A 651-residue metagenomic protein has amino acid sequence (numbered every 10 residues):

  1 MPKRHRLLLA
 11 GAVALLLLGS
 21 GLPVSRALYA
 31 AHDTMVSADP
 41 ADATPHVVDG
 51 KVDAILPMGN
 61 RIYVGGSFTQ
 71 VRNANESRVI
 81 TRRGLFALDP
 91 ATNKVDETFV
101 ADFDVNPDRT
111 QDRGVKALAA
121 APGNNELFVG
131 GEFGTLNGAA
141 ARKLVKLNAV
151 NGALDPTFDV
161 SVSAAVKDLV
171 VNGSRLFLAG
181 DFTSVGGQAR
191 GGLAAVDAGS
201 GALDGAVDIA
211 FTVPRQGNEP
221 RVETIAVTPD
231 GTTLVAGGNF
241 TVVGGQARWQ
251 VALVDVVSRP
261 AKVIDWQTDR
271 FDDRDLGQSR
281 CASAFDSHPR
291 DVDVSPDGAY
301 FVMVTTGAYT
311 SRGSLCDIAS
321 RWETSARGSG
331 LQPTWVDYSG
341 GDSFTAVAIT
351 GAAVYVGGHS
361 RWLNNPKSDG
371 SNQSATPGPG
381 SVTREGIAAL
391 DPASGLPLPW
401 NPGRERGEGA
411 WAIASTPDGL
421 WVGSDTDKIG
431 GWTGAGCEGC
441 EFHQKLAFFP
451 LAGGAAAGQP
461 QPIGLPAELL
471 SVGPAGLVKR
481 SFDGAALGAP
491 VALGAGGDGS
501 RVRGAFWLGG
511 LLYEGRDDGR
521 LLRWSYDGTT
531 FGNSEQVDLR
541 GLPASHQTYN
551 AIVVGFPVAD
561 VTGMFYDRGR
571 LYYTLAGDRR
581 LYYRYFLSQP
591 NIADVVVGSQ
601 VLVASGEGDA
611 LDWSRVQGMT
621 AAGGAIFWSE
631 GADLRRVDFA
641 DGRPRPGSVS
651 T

Functional and structural regions predicted by a protein language model:
P2-A27: Secretory targeting and sorting signals
S20-P466, G473-L493, G497, G519-D538 (+8 more regions): Extracytoplasmic surface signature
V302, P466-G473, L511-G515, R570-T574 (+1 more regions): Short beta-strand elements that form the blades of beta-propeller/WD-repeat-like and other beta-sheet-rich scaffold
V596-G606, S650-T651: Contiguous ligand/interfacial binding patches
